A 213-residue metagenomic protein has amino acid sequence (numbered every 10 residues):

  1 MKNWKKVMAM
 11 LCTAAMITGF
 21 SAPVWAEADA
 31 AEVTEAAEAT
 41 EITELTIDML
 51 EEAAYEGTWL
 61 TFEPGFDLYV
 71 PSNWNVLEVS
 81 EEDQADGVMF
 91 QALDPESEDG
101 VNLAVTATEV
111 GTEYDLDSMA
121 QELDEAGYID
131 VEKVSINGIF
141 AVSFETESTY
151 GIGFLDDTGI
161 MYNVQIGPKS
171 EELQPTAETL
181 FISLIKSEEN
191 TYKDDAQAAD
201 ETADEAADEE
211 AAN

Functional and structural regions predicted by a protein language model:
M1-L11: Bacterial N-terminal signal peptides that target proteins for export
L11-G19: Bacterial N-terminal signal peptides
T18-E35: Sec-dependent signal peptide cleavage junction
A31-F62, A198-A206, E210: N-terminal low-complexity, Pro/Thr/Ser-rich intrinsically disordered segments that act as propeptides or flexible
A53-W59, A85-F90, S135-S143: Short, hydrophobic/aromatic-rich segments at coil-to-beta transitions
T61-E113, E145-E147: Secretory pathway targeting signatures of secreted, lumenal, and periplasmic proteins
W74, N163-N213: Surface-exposed amphipathic alpha-helical segments
A120-N163, G167-P168: Signature of long, low-cysteine stretches enriched in small and polar/charged residues
